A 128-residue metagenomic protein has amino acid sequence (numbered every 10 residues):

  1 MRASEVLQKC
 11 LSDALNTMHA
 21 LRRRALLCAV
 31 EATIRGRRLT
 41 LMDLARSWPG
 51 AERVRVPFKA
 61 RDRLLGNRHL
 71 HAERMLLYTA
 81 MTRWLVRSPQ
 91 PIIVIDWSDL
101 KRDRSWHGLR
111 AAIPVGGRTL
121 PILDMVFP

Functional and structural regions predicted by a protein language model:
M1-P128: Conserved, well-structured functional cores that handle cations and Mg-NTP chemistry
